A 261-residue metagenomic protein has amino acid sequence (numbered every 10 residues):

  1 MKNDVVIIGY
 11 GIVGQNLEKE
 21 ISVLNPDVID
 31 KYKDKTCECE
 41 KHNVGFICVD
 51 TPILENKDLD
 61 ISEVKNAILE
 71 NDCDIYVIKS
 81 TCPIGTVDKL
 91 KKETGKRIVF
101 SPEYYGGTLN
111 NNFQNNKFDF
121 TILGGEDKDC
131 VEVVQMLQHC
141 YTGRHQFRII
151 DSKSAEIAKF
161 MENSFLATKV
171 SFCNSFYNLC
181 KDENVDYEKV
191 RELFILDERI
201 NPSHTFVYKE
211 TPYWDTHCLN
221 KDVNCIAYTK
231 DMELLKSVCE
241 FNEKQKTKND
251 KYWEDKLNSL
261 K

Functional and structural regions predicted by a protein language model:
M1-K261: Structural/interface elements that position substrates and couple domains in central-metabolism enzymes
